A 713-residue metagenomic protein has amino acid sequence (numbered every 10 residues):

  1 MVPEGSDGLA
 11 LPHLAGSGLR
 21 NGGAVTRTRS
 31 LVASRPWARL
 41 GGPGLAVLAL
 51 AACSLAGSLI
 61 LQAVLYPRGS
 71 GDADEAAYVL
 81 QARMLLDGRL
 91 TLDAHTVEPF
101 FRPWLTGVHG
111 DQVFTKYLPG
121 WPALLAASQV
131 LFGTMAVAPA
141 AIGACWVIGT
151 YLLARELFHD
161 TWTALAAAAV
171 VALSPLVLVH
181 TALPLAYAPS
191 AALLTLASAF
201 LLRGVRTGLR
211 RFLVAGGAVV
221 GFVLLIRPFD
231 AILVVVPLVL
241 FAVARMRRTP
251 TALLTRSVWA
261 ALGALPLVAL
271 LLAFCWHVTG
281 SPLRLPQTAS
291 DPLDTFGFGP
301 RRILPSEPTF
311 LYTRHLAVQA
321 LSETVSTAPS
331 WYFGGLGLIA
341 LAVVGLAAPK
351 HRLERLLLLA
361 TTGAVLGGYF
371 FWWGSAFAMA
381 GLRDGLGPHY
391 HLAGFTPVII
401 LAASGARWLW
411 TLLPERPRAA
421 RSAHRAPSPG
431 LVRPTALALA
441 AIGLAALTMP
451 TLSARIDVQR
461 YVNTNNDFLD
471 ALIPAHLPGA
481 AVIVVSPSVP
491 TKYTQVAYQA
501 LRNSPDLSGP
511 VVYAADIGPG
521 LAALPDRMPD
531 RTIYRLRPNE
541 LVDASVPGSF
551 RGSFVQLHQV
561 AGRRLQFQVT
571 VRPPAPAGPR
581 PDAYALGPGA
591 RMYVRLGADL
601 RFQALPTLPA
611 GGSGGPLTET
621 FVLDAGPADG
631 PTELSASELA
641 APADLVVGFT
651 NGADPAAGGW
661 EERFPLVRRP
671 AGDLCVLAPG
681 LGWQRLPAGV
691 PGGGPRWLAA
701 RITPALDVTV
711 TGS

Functional and structural regions predicted by a protein language model:
V25-R29, W146, F241, Q319-L366: Hydrophobic, aromatic-rich transmembrane alpha-helices and their immediate juxtamembrane boundary segments
V47, V239, L262-L265, A269 (+3 more regions): Signature aromatic-anchored transmembrane alpha helix within multi-pass, membrane-resident enzymes that catalyze glycan
L124, R155-T161, A197-L213, V223: Membrane-interface transmembrane helices that cradle and orient dolichyl/undecaprenyl
T134-F158, L196, F200: Transmembrane-helix motifs of polytopic, lipid-linked glycan transferases
A167-A172, T195, A199, G216 (+2 more regions): Short helix- or helix-capping micro-motifs that position conserved polar/aromatic residues at function-defining sites
L176-P189, F229: Short acidic/glycine- and proline-prone juxtamembrane loop motifs at membrane-interface regions of multi-pass membrane
R203-V205, L233-V268, L272, L666-V667: Perimembrane helix-loop-helix junctions
E415-F550: Catalytic lumenal/periplasmic loop and adjoining terminal transmembrane helix of membrane glycan-assembly enzymes
